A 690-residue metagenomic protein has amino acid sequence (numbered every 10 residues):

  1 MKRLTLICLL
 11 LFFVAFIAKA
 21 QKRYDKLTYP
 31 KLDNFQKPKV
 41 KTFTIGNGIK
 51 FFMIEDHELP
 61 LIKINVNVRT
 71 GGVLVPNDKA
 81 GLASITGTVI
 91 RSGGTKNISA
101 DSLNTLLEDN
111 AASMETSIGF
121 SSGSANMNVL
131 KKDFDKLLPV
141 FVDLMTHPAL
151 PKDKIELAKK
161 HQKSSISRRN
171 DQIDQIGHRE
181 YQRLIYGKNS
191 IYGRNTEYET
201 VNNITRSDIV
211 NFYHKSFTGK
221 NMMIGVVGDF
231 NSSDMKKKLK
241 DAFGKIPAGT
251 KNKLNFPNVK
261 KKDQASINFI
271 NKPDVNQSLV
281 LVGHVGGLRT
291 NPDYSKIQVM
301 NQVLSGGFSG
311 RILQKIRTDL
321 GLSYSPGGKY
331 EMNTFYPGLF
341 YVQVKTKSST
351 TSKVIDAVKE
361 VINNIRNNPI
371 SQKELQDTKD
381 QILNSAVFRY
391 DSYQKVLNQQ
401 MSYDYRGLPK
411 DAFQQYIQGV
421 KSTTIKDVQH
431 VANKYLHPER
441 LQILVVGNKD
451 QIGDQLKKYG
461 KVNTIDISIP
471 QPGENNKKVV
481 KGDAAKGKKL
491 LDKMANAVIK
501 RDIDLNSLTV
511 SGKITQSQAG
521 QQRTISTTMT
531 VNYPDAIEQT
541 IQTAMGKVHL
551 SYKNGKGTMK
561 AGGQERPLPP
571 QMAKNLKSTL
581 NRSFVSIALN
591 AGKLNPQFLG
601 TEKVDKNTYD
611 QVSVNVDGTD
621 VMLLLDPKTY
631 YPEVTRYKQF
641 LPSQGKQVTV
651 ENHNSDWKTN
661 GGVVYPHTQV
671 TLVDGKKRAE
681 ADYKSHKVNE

Functional and structural regions predicted by a protein language model:
M1-K22: Bacterial Sec-dependent N-terminal signal peptides
Q21-K22, T44, S102-K251, K296 (+2 more regions): Charge-rich, well-structured scaffold segments of protease-associated domains
D56, N65-N67, K251-S309: His/Glu-based metal-binding/catalytic segments typifying zinc-dependent metallopeptidases
N65-N128, I191-N195, G307-L322: M16/MPP (pitrilysin/insulinase) zinc-metallopeptidase core fold and M16-derived inactive scaffolds
G72, L281-V285, S305-K345: A structural supersecondary motif
T200, G482-G487, D492, K556-D620 (+2 more regions): Flexible, processing/modification-adjacent segments and terminal tails in exported/periplasmic/extracellular proteins
P472-A519: N-terminal leader/targeting segments and the immediate start of mature chains
N607-E690: Gly/Pro-enriched, hydrophobic low-complexity segments that function as extracytoplasmic propeptides/linkers
